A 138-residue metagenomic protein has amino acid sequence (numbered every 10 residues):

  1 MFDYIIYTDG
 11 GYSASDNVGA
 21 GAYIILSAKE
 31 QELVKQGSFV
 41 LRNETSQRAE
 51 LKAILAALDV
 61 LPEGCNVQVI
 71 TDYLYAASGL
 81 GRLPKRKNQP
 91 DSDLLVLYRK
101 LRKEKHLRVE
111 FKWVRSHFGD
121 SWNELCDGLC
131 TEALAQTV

Functional and structural regions predicted by a protein language model:
M1-R48, D59-L61, L134, V138: RNase H-like nuclease fold core
G11-N17, I54-L129, L134: RNase H catalytic domain
A49-A53: Loop-to-helix element that buttresses phosphate recognition and phosphoryl-transfer chemistry
